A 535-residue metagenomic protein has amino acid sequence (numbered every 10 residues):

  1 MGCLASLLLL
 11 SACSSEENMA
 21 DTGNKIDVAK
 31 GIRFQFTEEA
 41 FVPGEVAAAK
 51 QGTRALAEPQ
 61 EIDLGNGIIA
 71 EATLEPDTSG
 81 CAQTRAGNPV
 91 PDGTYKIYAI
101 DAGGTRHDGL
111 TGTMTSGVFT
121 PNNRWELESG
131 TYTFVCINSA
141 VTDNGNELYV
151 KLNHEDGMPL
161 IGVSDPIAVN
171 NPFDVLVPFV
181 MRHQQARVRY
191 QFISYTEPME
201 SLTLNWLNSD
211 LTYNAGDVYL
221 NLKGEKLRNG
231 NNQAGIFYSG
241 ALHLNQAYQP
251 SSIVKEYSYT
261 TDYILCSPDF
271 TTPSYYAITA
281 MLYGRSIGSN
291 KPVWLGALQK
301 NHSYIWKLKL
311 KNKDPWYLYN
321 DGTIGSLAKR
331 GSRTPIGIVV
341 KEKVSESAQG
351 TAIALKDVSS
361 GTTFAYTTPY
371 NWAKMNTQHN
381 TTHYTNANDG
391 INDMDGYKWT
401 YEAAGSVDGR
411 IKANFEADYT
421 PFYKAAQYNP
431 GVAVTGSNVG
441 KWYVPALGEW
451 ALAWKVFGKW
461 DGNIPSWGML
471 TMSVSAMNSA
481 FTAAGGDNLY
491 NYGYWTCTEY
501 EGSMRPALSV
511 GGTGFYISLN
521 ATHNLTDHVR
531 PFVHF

Functional and structural regions predicted by a protein language model:
M1-S11: Sec-dependent bacterial lipoprotein signal peptides
S11-Y317, I353, W372-K374, N380-E402: Sec-type signal peptide cleavage vicinity
Q83-P89, A433-G436, A521: Short consensus segments that form the blades of beta-propeller domains, in both extracellular/periplasmic
L127, R182-H183, K343-S347, V434-N438 (+3 more regions): Extracellular/periplasmic catalytic domains that process cell-envelope and extracellular macromolecules
V135-I137, R189-Q191, A352-A354, K441-Y443 (+2 more regions): Residues within well-ordered beta-strands of beta-sheet-rich folds
H302-G361: GGW-centered surface loops in extracellular recognition modules
V344-Y443, L447-W460: Short aromatic-cysteine micro-motif
L447-F535: C-terminal, surface-exposed recognition/capping segments
